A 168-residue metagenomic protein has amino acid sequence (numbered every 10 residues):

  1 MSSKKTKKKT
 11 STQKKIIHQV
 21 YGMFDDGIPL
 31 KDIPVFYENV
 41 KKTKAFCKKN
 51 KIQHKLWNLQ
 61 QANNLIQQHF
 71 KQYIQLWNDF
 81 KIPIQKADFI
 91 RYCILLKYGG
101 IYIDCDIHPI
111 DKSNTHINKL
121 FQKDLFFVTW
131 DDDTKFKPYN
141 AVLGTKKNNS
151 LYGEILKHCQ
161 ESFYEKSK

Functional and structural regions predicted by a protein language model:
M1-K7: Arg/Lys-rich, low-complexity, intrinsically disordered basic segments
K7-Q72, K147: N-terminal anchoring/stem segment of glycosyltransferases
K14, F89, Y139-N140: Extracellular structured ligand-interaction cores
H69-K86: Conserved interaction-surface patches within small, structured recognition/assembly domains
P83-K135: GT-A fold catalytic core of metal-dependent nucleotide-sugar glycosyltransferases, centered on the diacidic
K135, A141, I155: Conserved, surface-exposed functional patches that form binding/active-site neighborhoods
N140-Y152: A short, structured beta-strand-centered segment in the mid-to-C-terminal lobe of catalytic cores from group-transfer
L151-K168: Catalytic core and acceptor-binding pocket of nucleotide-sugar-dependent glycosyltransferases
